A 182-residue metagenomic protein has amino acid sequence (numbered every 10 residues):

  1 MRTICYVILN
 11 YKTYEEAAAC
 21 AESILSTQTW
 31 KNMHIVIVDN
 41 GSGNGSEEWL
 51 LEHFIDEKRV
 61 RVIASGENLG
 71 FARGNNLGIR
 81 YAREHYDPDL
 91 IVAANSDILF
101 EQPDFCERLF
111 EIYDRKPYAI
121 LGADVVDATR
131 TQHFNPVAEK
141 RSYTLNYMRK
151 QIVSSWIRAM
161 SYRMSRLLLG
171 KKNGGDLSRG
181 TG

Functional and structural regions predicted by a protein language model:
T3-C5, H34: Cell-envelope/extracellular polymer assembly enzymes that use nucleotide-activated donors
I8-A19, G41: Active-site beta-to-alpha loop of glycosyltransferases that engages the nucleotide-sugar donor
E22-N32: Short, acidic, metal-binding catalytic loop of nucleotide-sugar glycosyltransferases
D39-E48, E67: A conserved acidic beta->alpha catalytic loop
S65-H85: Glycine-rich, basic loop-to-helix element that forms the pyrophosphate-binding segment of sugar-nucleotide handling
D87-L99: Short beta-strand-to-loop acidic/aromatic patch adjacent to the donor-nucleotide binding site
L99-V137: Conserved donor NDP-sugar-binding/catalytic core segment of glycosyltransferases
K140-G182: Short, flexible, basic/aromatic active-site loop/helix in glycosyltransferases
